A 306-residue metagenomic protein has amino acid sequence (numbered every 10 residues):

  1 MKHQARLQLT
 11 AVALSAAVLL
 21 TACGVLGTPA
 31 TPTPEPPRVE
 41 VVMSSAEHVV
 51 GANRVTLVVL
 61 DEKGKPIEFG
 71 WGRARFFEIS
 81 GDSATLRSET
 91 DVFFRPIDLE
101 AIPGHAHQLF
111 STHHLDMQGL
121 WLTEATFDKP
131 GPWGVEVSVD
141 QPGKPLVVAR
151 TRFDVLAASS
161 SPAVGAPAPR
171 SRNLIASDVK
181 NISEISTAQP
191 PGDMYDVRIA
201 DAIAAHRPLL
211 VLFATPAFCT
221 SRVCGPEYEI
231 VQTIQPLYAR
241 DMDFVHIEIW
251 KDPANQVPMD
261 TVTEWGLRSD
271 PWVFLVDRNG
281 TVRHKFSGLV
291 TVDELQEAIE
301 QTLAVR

Functional and structural regions predicted by a protein language model:
K2-V12: Bacterial N-terminal signal peptides that target proteins for export
L19-A22: C-terminal motif of bacterial Sec signal peptides marking the signal peptidase cleavage site
T28-D128, P132-I185: Contiguous segments within soluble domain cores/interaction surfaces
S159-P162, P169, I175-K180, D193 (+1 more regions): Thiol-/selenol-based redox modules, centered on thioredoxin-like and closely related oxidoreductase domains
N181-S183, P191, I199-T220: Short active-site neighborhood of thiol/selenol oxidoreductases, capturing the structured segment around
F213-P216, I247-W250, S287-L289: Active-site-proximal beta-strand/loop segments in catalytic clefts of secreted hydrolases
S221-Y238: Typically the conserved alpha-helix immediately C-terminal to a functionally engaged Cys/Sec in thioredoxin-like
A239, V245-D270, L275-V282, V292 (+1 more regions): Thioredoxin-like thiol-disulfide oxidoreductase module
